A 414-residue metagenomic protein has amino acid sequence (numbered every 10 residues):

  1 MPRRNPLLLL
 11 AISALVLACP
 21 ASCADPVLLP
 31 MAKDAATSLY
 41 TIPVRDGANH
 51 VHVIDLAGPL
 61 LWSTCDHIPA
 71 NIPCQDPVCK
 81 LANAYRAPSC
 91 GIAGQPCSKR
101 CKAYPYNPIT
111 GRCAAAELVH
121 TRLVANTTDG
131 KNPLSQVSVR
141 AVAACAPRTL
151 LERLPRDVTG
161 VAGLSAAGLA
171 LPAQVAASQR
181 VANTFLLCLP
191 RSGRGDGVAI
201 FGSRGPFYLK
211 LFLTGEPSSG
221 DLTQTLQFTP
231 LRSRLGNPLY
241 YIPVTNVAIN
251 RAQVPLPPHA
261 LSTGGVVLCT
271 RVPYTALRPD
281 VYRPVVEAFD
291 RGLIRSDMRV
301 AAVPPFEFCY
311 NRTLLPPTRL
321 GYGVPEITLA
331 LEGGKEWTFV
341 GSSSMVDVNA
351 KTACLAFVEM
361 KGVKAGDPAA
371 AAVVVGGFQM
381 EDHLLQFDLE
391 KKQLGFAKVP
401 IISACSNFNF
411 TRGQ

Functional and structural regions predicted by a protein language model:
R4-C23: Cleavable N-terminal signal peptides of Sec/SRP-targeted secreted and luminal proteins
P6, A32-D34, S38-L39, R45-G47 (+9 more regions): Aspartic protease catalytic domain
S22-I42, Q227-L256: Charged, flexible boundary elements
A35-L154: Signature of the N-terminal lobe/flap region of pepsin-like aspartyl proteases
S63-H67, A173-Q174, R278-P279: Short, solvent-exposed loop/turn and secondary-structure capping segments
I68-P88, L209-L222, R283-P304: Cytochrome P450 catalytic domain signature, combining two hallmark sequence patches
P108-L118, V124-P217, Q224-R232, L329 (+1 more regions): Glycine-rich flap/beta-hairpin and adjacent strands of clan AA aspartyl proteases
